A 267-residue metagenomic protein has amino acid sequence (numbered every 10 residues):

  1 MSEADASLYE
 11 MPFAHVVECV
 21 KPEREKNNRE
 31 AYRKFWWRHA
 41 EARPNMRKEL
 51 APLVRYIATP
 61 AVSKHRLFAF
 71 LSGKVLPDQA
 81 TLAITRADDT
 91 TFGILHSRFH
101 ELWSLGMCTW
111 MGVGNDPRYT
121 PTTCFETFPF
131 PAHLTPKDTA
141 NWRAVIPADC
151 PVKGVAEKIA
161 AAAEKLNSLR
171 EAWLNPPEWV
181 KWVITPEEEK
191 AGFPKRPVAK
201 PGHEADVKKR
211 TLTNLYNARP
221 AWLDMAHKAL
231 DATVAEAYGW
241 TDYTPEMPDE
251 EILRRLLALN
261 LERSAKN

Functional and structural regions predicted by a protein language model:
M1-N267: S-adenosyl-L-methionine
